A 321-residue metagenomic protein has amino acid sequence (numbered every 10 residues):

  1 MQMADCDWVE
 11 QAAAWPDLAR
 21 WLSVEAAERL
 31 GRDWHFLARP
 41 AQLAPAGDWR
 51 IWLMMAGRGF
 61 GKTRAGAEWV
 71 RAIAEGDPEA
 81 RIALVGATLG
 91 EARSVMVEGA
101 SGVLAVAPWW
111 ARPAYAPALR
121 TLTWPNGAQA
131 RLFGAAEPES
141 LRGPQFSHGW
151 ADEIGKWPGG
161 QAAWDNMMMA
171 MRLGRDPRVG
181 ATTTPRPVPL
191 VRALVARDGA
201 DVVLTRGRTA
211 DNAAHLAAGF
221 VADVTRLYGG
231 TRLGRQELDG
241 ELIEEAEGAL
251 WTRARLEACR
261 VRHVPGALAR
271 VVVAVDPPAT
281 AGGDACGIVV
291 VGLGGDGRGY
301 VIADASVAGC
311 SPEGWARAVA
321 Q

Functional and structural regions predicted by a protein language model:
M1-I51, D276: Pre-P-loop entry segment of helicase/translocase ATPase cores
T63-P78: Walker A/P-loop NTP-binding motif
A80-A92: Conserved RecA-like ASCE P-loop NTPase motor core of nucleic-acid helicases/translocases
G90-S147, L242: Inter-Walker segment of RecA-like/P-loop motor cores
D152-I154, P277: Walker B catalytic acidic pair
K156-G229: ASCE P-loop NTPase helicase motor core
A213-V275: ATPase catalytic-site recognition across NTP-hydrolyzing enzymes
G282, V289-Q321: Nucleic-acid-processing active sites and adjacent nucleic-acid-binding tracks, predominantly divalent metal-dependent
